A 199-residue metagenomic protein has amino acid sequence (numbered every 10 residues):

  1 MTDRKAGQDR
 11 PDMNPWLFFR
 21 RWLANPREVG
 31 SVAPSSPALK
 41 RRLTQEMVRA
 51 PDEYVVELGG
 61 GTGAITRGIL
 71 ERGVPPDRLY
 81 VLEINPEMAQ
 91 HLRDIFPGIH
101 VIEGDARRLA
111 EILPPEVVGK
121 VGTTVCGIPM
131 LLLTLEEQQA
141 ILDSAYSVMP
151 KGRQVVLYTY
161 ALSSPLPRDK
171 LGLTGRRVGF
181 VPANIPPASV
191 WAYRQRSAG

Functional and structural regions predicted by a protein language model:
N14-A50: Class I SAM-dependent methyltransferase Rossmann-like catalytic core, especially the SAM/SAH-binding loop
D52-G61: Conserved class I S-adenosyl-L-methionine
T62-V74: Conserved SAM-binding loop of SAM-dependent methyltransferases across substrates and taxa, primarily the Class I
N85, D105: Conserved SAM/SAH-binding beta-strand->alpha-helix loop
L92-R93: Conserved SAM-binding loop
Q139-K151: A short glycine-rich, Lys/Arg-flanked "PGG" loop and its adjoining helix->strand segment in the class I
G152-T159: Conserved beta-strand signature within the Rossmann-like core of class I S-adenosyl-L-methionine
F180-G199: Core SAM-dependent methyltransferase catalytic element
